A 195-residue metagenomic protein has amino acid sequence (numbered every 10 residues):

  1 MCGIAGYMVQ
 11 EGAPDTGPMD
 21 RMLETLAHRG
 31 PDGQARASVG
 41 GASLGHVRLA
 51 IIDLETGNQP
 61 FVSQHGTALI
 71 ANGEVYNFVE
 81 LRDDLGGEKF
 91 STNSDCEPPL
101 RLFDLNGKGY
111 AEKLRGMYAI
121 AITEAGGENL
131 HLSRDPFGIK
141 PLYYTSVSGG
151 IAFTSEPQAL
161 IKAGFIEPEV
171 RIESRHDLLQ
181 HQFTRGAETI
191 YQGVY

Functional and structural regions predicted by a protein language model:
M1-Y195: Cysteine-centered catalytic environments shared across enzyme families
